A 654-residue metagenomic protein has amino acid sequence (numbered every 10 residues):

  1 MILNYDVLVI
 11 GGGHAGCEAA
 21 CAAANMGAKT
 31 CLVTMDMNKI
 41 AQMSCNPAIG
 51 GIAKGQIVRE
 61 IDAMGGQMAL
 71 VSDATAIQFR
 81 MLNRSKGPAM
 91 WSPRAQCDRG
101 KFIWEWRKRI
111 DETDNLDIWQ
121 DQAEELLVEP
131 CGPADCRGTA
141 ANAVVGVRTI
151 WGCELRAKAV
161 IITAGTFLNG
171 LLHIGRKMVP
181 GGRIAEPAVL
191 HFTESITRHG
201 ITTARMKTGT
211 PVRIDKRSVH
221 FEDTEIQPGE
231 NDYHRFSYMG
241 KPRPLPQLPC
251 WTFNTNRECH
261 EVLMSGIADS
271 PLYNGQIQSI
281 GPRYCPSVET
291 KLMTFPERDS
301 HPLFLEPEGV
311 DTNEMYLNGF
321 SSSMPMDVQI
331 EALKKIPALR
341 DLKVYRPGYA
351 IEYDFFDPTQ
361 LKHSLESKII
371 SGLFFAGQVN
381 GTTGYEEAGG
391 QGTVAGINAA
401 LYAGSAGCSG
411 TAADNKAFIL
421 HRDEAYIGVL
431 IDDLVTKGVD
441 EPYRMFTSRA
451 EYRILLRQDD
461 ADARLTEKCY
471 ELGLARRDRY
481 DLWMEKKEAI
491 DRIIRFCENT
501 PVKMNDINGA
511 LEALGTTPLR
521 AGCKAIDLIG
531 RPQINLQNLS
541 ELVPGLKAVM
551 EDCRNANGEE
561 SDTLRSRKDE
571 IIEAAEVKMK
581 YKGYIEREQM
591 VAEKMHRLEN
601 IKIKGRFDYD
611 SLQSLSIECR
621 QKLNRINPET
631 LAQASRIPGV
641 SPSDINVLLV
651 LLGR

Functional and structural regions predicted by a protein language model:
I2-A15: Beta1/beta-strand and adjacent pyrophosphate-binding region of the FAD-binding site in flavoprotein oxidoreductases
L3-Y5, I150-A159: Core beta-strand elements of the Rossmann-like FAD/NAD(P) dinucleotide-binding domain in flavoenzyme oxidoreductases
I10, E154-G165: Short hydrophobic core segments
C21-E125, W151, T163-R183, P187 (+3 more regions): Conserved N-terminal/central alpha/beta ligand/cofactor-binding core
D36-N38, E194-I330, E424, T436-A521 (+1 more regions): An anion/pyrophosphate-binding glycine-rich loop and adjacent beta-alpha core in soluble alpha-beta enzymes
L127-C131, D135, T139-E154: Conserved beta-strand-loop-beta-strand element in the redox core of flavoprotein oxidoreductases
Y316-T382, I419-D432, K568-K622, N627: A glycine-rich dinucleotide-binding beta-alpha-beta segment and adjacent secondary-structure elements that constitute
R449, L455, T466-N646, V650-G653: Extended, charge-enriched "interface" segments that sit outside catalytic cores
